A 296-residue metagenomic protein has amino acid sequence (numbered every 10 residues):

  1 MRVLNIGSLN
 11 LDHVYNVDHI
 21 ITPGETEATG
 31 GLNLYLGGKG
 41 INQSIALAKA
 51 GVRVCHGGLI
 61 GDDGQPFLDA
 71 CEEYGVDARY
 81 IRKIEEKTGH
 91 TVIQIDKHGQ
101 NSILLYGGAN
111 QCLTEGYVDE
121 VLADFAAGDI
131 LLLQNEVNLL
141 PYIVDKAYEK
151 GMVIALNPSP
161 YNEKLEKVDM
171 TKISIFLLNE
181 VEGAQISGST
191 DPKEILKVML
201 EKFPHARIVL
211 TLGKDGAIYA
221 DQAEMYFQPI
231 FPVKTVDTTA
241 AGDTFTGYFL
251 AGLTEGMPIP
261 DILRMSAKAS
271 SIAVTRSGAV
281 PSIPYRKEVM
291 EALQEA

Functional and structural regions predicted by a protein language model:
M1-L9, D69-K83, I95-F227: Ribokinase/PfkB-type carbohydrate-kinase core domain
M1-P23: Positively charged, low-complexity intrinsically disordered leader regions
R2-V3, P23-H90, E291-E295: Substrate-binding N-lobe of the ribokinase-like
V3, E163, K193-A296: Conserved phosphate-binding/catalytic region of the ribokinase-like
L9, K39, T244: Active-site metal-binding loops of divalent metal-dependent hydrolases
V14, L104, Q185-I186, Q228 (+2 more regions): Residues that scaffold the ATP/ADP-binding catalytic core of kinase and kinase-like folds
I21-T29, L177-N179, F227-P229: Short glycine/proline- and charge-enriched loop/turn segments that cap or connect secondary-structure elements
A48, Y148, T254: Gly/Ala-rich phosphate-binding loop of Rossmann-like dinucleotide-binding domains, activating on the conserved
